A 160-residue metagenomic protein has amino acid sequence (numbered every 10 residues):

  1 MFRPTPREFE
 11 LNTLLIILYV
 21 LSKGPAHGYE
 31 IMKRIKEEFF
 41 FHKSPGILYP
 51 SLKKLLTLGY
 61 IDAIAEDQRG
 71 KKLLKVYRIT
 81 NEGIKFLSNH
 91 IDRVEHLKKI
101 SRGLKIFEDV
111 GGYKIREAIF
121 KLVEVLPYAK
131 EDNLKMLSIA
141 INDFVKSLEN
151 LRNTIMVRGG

Functional and structural regions predicted by a protein language model:
M1-I91: Basic helix-turn-helix/winged-helix DNA-binding cores and closely related short helical interaction motifs
H27, F41-H42, N89, R93 (+3 more regions): Generic macromolecular interface patches on structured domains
I47-L48, K99, V157: Sparse recognition of residues in long alpha-helices and their boundaries
L58, N89, I100, V125 (+1 more regions): Amphipathic, soluble alpha-helical interaction motifs
S88-A140: Amphipathic alpha-helical dimerization/coiled-coil segments that flank or bridge DNA-binding/regulatory modules
A129-G160: Long, low-complexity, charge-rich intrinsically disordered regions
